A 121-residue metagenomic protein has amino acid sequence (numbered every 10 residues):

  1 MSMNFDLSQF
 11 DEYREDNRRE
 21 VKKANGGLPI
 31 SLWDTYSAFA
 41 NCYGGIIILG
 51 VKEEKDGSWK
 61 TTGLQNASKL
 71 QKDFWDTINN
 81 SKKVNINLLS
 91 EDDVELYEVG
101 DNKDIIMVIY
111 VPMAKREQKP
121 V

Functional and structural regions predicted by a protein language model:
M1-V121: Conserved N-terminal catalytic/coupling substructures associated with nucleotide/phosphate chemistry
